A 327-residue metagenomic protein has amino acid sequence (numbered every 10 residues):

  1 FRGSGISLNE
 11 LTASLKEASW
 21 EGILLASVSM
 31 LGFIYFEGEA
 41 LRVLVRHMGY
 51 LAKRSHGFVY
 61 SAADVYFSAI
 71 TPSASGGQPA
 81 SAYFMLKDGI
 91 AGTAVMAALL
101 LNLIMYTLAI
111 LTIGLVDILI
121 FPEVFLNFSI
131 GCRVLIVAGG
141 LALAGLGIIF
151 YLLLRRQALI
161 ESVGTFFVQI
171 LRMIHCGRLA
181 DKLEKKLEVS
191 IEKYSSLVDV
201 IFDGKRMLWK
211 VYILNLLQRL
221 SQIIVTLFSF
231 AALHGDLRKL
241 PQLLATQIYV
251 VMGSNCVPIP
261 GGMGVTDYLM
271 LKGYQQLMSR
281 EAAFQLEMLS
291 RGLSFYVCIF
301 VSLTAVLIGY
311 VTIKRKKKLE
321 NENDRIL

Functional and structural regions predicted by a protein language model:
F1-A13, D64-R178, I259, M263-L327: Transmembrane helix-loop-helix hairpins in multi-pass inner-membrane proteins
N9-E17, S190-D203: A short amphipathic helical element positioned immediately N-terminal to and/or at the very start of a transmembrane
L15-L24, L126-G139, D203-W209: Juxtamembrane helix-entry segments on the extracytoplasmic side of multipass membrane proteins
I23-S27, A62-I70, L100, L208-L216: Hydrophobic faces of transmembrane alpha-helices in multi-pass small-molecule transporters and flippases across diverse
F36-A62, S229-T246: Membrane-embedded helical hairpins/re-entrant loop segments and their flanking transmembrane helices within multi-pass
S55-D64, P241-M252, A282-G292: Alpha-helical transmembrane segments of multi-pass membrane proteins
M173-Y194: Short, membrane-interfacial amphipathic segments enriched in basic
V198-Y249: Transmembrane helical segments that form the transport core of multi-pass membrane transport proteins
